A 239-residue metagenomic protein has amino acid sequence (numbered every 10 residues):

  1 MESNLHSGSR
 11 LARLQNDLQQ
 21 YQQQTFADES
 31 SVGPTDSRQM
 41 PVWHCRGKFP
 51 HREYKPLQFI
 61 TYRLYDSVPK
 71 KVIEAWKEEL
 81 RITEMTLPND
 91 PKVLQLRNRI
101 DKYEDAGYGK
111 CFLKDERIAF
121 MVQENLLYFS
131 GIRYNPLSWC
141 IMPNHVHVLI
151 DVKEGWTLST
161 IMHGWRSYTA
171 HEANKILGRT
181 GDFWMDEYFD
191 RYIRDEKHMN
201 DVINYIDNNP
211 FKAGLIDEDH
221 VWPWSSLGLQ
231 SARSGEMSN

Functional and structural regions predicted by a protein language model:
M1-N239: Short catalytic/metal-binding and nucleic-acid-binding patches
